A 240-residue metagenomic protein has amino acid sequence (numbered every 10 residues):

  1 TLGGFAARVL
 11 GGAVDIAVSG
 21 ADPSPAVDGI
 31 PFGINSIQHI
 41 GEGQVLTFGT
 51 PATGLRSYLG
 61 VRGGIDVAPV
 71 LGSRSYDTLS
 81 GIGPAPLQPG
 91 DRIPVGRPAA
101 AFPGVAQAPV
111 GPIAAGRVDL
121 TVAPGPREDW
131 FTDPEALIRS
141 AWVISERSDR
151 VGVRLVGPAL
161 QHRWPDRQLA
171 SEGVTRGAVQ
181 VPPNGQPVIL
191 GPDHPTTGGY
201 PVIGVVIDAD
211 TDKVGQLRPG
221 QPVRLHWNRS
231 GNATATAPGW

Functional and structural regions predicted by a protein language model:
T1-W240: Conserved "landmark" site that anchors the functional core of diverse proteins
